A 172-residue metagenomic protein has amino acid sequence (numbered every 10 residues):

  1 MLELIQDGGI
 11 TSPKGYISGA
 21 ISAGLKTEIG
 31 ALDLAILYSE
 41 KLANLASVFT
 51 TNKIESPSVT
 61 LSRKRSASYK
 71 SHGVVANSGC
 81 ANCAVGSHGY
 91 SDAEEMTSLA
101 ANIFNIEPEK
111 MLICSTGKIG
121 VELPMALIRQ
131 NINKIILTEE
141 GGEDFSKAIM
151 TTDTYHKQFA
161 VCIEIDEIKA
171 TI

Functional and structural regions predicted by a protein language model:
M1-T50: N-terminal amphipathic/basic leader segments beginning at the initiator methionine
S12, A23, T27, T50-T51 (+7 more regions): Generic structural "secondary-structure junction" signal
G30-L32, E55, K157: Short, basic and Ser/Thr-rich N-terminal targeting/leader segments
L34-E40, L61-R65, V75, V161-I172: Short beta-strand elements
L37-K70: Active-site-flanking structural segment that lines cofactor/substrate pockets
G73-G86, L112-I119, I172: Short glycine-rich or small-residue beta-strand-to-loop segments that form or flank ligand, phosphate, metal/Fe-S
V75-N105: Alpha-helical support elements that line or immediately flank enzyme active sites and cofactor-binding pockets
E94-E95, L99-I172: Glycine-rich, mobile lid/loop segments that gate access to catalytic sites or pores
